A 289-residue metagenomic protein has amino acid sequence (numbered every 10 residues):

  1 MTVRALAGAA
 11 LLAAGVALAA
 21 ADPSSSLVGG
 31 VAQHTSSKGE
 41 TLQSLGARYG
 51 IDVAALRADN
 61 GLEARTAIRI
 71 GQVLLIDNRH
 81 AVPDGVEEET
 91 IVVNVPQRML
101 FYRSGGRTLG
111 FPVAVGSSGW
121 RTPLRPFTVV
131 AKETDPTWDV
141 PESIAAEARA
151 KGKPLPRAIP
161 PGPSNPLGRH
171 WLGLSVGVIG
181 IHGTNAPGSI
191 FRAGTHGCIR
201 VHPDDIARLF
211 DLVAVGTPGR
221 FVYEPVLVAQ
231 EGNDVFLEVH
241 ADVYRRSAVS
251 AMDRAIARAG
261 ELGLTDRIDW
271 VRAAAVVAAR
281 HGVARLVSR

Functional and structural regions predicted by a protein language model:
A5-G15: Bacterial N-terminal signal peptides
D22-D52: Primarily a LysM-type cell-wall glycan-binding module
D22-Q33, L75-N94, S104, D139 (+1 more regions): Intrinsically disordered, low-complexity Ser/Thr-rich linker and spacer segments in cell-wall-related proteins
H34-S36, A58-I70: Short acidic, glycine/serine/threonine-rich helix-capping segments at coil-helix boundaries
G39, G71-L74, G216-G219: Loop/turn positions that initiate beta-strands
H80-P187, R208-V215, V239-R289: Gly/Pro-biased beta-strand-loop elements
T195-F210: Short beta-strand-centered segments at strand-helix junctions
